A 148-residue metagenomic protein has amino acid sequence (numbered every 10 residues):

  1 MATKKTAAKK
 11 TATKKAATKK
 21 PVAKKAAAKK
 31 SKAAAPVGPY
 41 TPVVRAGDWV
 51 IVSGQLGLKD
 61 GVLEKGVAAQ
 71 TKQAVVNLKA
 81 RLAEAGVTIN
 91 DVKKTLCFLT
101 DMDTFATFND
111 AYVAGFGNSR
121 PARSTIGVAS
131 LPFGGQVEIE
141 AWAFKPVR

Functional and structural regions predicted by a protein language model:
A2-T6, P21-R148: Short, polar/acidic, helix-capping and beta-turn segments at strand->helix junctions that line the mouths
T11-K24: Intrinsically disordered, low-complexity terminal tails and inter-domain linkers enriched for S/T/G/P/D/E
